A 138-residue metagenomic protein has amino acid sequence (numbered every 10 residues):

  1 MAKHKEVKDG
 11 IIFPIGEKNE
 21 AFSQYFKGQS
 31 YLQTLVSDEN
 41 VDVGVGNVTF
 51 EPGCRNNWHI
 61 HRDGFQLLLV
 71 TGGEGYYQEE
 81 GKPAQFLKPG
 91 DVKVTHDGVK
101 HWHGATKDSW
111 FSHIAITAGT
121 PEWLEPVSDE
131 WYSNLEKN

Functional and structural regions predicted by a protein language model:
M1-V43, W123-N138: A short, N-terminal "cap"/entry segment at the start of jelly-roll beta-barrel domains of the cupin/DSBH fold
G46-H61: Conserved short histidine dyad/triad with adjacent acidic residue
P52, D63-G81: Glycine- and acidic-residue-biased ligand/ion/polar-headgroup-sensing regions
C54, D63-G64, P83, V99 (+2 more regions): A generic "binding-loop/recognition-motif" signal
N57-H59, Y77-Q78, T95, K100-K107: Short beta-strand His + acidic residue motifs that chelate non-heme Fe in jelly-roll/DSBH and cupin folds
L67, V94, D108-P126: A short hydrophobic beta-strand segment most commonly corresponding to one strand of the jelly-roll/cupin
G81-G98: Short acidic-glycine-tyrosine-enriched beta hairpin
